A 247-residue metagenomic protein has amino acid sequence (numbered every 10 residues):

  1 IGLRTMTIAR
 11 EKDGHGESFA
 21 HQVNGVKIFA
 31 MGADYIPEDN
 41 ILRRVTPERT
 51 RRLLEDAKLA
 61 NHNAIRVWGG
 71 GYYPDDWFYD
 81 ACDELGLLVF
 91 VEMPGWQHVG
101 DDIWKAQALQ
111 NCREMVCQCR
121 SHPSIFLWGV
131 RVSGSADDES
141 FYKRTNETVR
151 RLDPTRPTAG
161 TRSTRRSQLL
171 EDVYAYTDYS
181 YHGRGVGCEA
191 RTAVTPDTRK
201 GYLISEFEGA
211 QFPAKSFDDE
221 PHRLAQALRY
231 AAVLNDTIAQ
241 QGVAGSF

Functional and structural regions predicted by a protein language model:
I1-L59, D80: N-terminal carbohydrate-binding accessory modules
A64-F247: Substrate-binding/catalytic cleft of secreted carbohydrate-active enzymes, primarily glycoside hydrolases
